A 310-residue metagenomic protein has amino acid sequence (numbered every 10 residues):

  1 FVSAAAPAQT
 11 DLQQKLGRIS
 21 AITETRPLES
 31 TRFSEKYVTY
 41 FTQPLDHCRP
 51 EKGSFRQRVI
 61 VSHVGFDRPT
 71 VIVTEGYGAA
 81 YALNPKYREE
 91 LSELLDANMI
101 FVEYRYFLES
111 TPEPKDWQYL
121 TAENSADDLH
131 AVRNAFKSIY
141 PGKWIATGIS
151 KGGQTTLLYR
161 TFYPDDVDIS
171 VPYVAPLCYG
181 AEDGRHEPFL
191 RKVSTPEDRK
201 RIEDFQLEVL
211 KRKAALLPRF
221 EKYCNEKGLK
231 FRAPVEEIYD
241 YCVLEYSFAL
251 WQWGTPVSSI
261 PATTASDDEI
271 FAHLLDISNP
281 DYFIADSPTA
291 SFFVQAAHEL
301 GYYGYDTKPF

Functional and structural regions predicted by a protein language model:
F1-P7: Hydrophobic h-region of N-terminal signal peptides that target proteins for export in Gram-negative bacteria
A8-N98: Catalytic-loop region of hydrolases
S92-S110: Conserved alpha/beta-hydrolase
Y119-S138: Alpha/beta-hydrolase active-site loop
Y140-S150: Alpha/beta-hydrolase fold nucleophile elbow
K143, G153-C178: Conserved hydrolase catalytic core segment
D166-G228: A catalytic-pocket lid/entrance helix-loop region that shapes and gates access to the active site across common
K222-F310: Alpha/beta-hydrolase fold active-site neighborhood
